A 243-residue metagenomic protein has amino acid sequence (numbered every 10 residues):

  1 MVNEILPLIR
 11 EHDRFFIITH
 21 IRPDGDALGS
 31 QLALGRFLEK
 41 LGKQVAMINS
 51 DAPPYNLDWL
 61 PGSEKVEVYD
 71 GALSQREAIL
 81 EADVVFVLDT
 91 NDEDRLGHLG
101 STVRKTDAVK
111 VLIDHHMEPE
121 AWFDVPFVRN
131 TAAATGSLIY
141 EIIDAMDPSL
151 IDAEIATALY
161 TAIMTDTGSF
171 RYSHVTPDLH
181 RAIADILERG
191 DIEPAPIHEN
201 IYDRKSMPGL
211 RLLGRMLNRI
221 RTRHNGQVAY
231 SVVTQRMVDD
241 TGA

Functional and structural regions predicted by a protein language model:
N3-I21, G29-P61, K65, L73-R76 (+2 more regions): Hydrophobic helix-and-loop "lid/oligomerization" segment in the mid-to-C-terminal part of catalytic domains
I9, E77-L80, T102-K105, P119-E120 (+3 more regions): Solvent-exposed alpha-helices and their adjacent loops that cap or buttress functional pockets in soluble metabolic
I18, F86-D89, L112-D114, A162 (+1 more regions): Short beta-strand segments
D24-D26, D89, D114, D166 (+1 more regions): Acidic active-site catalytic centers that drive phospho-/nucleotidyl reactions and related ester hydrolyses
G25-Q31, E93-G97: Short glycine/serine/threonine-rich phosphate/pyrophosphate-binding segments that cradle anionic phosphate groups
L34-G35, T102-K105, V128-R129, R181: Glycine-rich, phosphate-binding/catalytic loops in enzymes
E67-V125: Active-site cofactor/cluster-binding pocket
I113-A182: Short alpha-helices
